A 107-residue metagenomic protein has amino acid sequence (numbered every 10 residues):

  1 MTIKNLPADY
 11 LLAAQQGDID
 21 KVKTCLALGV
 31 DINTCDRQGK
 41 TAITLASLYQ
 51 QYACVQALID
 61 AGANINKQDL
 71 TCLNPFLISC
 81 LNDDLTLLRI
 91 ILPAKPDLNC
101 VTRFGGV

Functional and structural regions predicted by a protein language model:
M1-L28, R37: Intrinsically disordered, low-complexity regulatory segments in ankyrin-centric signaling systems
L6, G39, C72, G105-G106: Start-of-repeat signature of ankyrin repeats
K23-D31, Q56-N64, R89-D97: Ankyrin repeat domain, specifically the short helix-to-loop turn at the C-terminus of the second helix of each repeat
D36, D69, T102-R103: Ankyrin repeat boundary/linker residues
D97-V107: Short, intrinsically disordered, charge-balanced linker/junction segments flanking boundaries in proteins
